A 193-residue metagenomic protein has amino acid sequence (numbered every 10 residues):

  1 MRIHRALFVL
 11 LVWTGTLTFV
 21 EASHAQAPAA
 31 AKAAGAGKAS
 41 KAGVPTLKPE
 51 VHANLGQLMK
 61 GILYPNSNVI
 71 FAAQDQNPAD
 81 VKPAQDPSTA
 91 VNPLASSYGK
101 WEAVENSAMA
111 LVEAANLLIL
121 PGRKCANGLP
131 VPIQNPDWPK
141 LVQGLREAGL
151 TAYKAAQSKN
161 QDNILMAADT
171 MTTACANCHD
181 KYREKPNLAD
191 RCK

Functional and structural regions predicted by a protein language model:
M1-R5: Positively charged n-region of N-terminal signal peptides that target proteins for export
L7-T18: Bacterial N-terminal signal peptides
V20-A25: Boundary at the C-terminal end of the N-terminal hydrophobic targeting segment
A27-T170, E184-K193: Extracytoplasmic c-type cytochrome modules immediately beyond a signal peptide or single-pass transmembrane anchor
M171-Y182: The canonical Cys-X-X-Cys-His
